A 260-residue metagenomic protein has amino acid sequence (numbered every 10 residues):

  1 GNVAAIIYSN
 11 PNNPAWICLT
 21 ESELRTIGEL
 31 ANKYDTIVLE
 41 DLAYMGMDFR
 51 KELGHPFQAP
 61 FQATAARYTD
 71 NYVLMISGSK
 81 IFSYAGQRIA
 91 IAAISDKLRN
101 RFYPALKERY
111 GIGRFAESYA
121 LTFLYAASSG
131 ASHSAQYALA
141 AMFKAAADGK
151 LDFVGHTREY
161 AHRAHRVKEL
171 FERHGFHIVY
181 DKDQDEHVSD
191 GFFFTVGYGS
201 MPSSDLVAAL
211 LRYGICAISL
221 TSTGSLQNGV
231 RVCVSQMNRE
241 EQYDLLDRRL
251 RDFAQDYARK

Functional and structural regions predicted by a protein language model:
G1-H55: Active-site phosphate-binding strand-loop segment of PLP-dependent enzymes
A15-L19, M47-A59, F102-E108, K150-F153: Short, flexible/disordered intra-domain loops and linkers
V38-E40, L139, S219: Hydrophobic residues in well-ordered beta-strands that form the structural core
E40, L53-S79, I91, V230: Conserved active-site segment immediately N-terminal to the catalytic lysine that forms the internal aldimine
Y68-R158: Conserved core segment of the aminotransferase class I/II
Y68-T69, A208-K260: PLP-dependent enzyme catalytic core of the Aspartate aminotransferase-like
A93, T195-G197, C233-S235: Short hydrophobic/aromatic beta-strand micro-patches that form the beta-sheet surface supporting nucleotide- or nucleic
H133-Q136, A140, F153-K168, E172 (+1 more regions): Conserved glycine-rich beta-strand-loop-beta hairpin in the small C-terminal domain of fold type I
